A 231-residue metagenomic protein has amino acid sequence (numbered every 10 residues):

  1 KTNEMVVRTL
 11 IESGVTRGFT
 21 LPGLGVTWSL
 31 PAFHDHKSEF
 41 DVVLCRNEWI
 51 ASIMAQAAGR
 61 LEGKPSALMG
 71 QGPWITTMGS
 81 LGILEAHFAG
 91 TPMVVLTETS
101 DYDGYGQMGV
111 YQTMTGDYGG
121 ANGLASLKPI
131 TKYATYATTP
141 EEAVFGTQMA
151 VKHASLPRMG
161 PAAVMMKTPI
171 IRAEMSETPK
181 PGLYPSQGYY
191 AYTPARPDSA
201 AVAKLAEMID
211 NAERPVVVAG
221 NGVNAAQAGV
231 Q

Functional and structural regions predicted by a protein language model:
K1-Q231: N-terminal alpha/beta PP-like core and its mobile active-site loop of ThDP/TPP-dependent enzymes
